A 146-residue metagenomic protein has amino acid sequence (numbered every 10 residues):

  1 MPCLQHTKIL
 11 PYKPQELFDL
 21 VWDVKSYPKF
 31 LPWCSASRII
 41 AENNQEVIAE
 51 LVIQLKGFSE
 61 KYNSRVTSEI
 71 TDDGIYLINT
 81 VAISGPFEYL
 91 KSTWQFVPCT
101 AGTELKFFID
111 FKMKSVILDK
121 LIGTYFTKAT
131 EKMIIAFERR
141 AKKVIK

Functional and structural regions predicted by a protein language model:
M1-E46, A101: Hydrophobic ligand-binding cavity/cleft-lining segments
M1-Q5, D110-L118: A short small-residue
C3, E46, K61, Y89 (+2 more regions): Hydrophobic alpha-helical segments
H6-K8, E16-L20, V52, S84-P86 (+2 more regions): Alpha-helical interaction segments
P28-K29, A36-N43, Q54-E104, D110-F111 (+1 more regions): Hydrophobic-ligand binding "helix-grip"
V47-L51: Short, well-structured hydrophobic secondary-structure segments
M113, I117-K146: A conserved amphipathic terminal alpha-helix motif
